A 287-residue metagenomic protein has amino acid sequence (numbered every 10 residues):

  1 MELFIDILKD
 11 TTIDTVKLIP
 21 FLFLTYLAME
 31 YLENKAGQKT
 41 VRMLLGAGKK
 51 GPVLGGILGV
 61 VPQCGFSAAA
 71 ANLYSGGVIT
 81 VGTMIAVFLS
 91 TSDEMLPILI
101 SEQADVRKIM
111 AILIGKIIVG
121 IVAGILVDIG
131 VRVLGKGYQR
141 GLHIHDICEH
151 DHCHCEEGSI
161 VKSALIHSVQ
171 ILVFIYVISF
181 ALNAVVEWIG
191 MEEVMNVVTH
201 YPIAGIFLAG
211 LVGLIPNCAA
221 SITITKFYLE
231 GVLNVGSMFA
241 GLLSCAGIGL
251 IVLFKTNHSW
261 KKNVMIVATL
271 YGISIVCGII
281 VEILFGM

Functional and structural regions predicted by a protein language model:
M1-Y31, A111-I203, Y271-M287: Selected transmembrane alpha-helices and immediately adjacent juxtamembrane segments of polytopic inner-membrane
K9, K50-G55, K162, I175 (+2 more regions): Short alpha-helical transmembrane interface motifs in multi-pass membrane proteins
A28-L54, V194-T199: Membrane-embedded helical hairpins/re-entrant loop segments and their flanking transmembrane helices within multi-pass
L32-G37, V185-M191, I215, M265: Short acidic/polar alpha-helix capping motifs at helix-coil junctions
A36, V252-G272: Interfacial loop-to-transmembrane junctions
L45-G46, T83-F88, V264-T269: Cytoplasmic-side transmembrane-helix entry/capping segments in multi-pass membrane proteins
L58-L113, V186-N257: Membrane-interfacial helix-loop connectors
V133-G137, I215-A219, H258-W260, G286-M287: A cytosolic-side transmembrane-helix exit/cap motif
